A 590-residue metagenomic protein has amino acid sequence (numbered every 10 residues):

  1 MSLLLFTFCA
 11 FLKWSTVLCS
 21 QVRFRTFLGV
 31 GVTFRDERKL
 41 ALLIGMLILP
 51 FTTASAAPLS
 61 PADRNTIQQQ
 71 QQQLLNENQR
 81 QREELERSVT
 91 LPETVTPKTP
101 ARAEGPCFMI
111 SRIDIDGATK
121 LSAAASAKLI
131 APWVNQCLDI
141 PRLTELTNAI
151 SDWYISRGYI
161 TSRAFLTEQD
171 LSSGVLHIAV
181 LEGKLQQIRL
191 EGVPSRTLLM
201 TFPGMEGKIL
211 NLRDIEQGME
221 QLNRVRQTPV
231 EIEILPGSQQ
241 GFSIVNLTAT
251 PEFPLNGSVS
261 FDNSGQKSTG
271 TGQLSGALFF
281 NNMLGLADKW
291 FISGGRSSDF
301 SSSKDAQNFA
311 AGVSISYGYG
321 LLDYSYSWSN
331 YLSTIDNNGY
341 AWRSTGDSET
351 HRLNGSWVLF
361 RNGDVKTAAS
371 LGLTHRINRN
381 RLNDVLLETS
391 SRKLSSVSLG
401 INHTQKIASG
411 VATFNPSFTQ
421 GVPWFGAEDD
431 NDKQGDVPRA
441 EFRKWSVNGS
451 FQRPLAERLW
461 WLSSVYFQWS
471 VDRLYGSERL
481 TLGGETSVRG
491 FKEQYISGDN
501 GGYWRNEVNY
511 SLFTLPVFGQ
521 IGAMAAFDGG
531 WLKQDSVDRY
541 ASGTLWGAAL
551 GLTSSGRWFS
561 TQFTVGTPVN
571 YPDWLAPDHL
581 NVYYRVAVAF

Functional and structural regions predicted by a protein language model:
L43-P50: Bacterial N-terminal signal peptides
A57-G265, A277, G295-Q307, V465: Periplasmic polypeptide-binding modules associated with outer-membrane biogenesis and secretion
R196, L212-A408, P577-A589: Gram-negative/organellar outer-membrane beta-barrel architecture
G207, D262-S264, S297-D299, N337-W342 (+5 more regions): Extracellular loop and loop/strand-boundary signature of outer-membrane beta-barrel proteins
I234, V259-N263, W290-R296, Y324-N330 (+7 more regions): Transmembrane beta-barrel strands of outer-membrane/channel proteins
M283-K289, G318-L321, F360-T367, K406-T413 (+4 more regions): Short loop/turn motifs that connect adjacent beta-strands in outer-membrane beta-barrel proteins
S301, L322, Y331-D336, N378-L382 (+5 more regions): Outer-membrane beta-barrel proteins
K433-F590: C-terminal transmembrane beta-barrel domains of outer membrane proteins
